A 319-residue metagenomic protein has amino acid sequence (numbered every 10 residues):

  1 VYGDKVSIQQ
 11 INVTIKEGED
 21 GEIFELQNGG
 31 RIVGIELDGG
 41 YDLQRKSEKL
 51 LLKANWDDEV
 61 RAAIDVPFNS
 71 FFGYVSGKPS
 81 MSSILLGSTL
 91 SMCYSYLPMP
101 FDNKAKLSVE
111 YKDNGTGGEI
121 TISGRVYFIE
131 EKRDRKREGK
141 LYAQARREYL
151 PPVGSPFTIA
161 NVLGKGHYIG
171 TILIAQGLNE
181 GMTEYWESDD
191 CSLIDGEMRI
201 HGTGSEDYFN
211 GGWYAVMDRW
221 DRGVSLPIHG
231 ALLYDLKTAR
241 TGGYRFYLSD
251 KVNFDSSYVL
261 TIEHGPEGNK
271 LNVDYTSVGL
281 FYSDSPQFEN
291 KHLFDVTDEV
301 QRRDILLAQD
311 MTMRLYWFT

Functional and structural regions predicted by a protein language model:
V1-T319: Beta-strand-centric surfaces of beta-sandwich/beta-rich domains
